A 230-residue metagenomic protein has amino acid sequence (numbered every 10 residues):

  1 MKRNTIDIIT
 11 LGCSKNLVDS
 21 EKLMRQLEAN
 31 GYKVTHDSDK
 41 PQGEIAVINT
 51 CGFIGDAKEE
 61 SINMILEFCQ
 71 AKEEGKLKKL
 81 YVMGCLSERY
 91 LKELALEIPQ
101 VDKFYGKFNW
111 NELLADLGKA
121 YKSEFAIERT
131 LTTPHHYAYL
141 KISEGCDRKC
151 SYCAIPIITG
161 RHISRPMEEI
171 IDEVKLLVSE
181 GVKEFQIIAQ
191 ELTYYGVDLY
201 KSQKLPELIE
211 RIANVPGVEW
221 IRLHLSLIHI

Functional and structural regions predicted by a protein language model:
M1-Y195: Proteins enriched for Cys/Gly/acidic motifs involved in redox and nucleic-acid/cofactor modification
L199: S-adenosylmethionine
S202-W220: Alpha-helix-loop-beta-strand connector modules within alpha/beta enzyme cores
I228-I230: Conserved small/polar residues in nucleotide/adenosyl-binding loops
